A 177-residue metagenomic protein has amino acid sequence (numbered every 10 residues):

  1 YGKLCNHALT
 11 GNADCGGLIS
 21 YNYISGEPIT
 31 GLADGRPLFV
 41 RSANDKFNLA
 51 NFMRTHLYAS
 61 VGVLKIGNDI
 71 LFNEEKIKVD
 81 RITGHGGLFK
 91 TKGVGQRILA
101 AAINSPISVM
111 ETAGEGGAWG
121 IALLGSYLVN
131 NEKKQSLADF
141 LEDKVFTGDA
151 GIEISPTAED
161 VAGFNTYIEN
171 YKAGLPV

Functional and structural regions predicted by a protein language model:
Y1-V177: Glycine/Thr-rich phosphate-binding loops that ligate phosphate moieties of nucleotide and other phosphorylated ligands
